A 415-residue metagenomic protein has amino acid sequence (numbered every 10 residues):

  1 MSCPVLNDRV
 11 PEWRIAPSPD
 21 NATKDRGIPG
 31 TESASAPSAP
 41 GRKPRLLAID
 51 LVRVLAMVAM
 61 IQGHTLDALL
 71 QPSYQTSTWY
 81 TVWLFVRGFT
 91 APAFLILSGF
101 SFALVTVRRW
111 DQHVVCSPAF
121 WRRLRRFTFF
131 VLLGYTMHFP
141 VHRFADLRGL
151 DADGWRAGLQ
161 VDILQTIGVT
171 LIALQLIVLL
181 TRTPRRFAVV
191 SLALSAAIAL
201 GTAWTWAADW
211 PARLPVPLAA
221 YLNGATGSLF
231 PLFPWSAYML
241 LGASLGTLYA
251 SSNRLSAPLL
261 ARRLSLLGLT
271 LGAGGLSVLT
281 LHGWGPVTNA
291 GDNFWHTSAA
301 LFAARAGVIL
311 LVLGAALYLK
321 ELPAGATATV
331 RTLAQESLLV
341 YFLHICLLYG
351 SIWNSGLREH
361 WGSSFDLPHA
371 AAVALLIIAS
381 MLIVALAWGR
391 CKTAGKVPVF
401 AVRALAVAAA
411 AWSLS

Functional and structural regions predicted by a protein language model:
S2-S415: Alpha-helical transmembrane segments and their immediate juxtamembrane cytosolic regions
